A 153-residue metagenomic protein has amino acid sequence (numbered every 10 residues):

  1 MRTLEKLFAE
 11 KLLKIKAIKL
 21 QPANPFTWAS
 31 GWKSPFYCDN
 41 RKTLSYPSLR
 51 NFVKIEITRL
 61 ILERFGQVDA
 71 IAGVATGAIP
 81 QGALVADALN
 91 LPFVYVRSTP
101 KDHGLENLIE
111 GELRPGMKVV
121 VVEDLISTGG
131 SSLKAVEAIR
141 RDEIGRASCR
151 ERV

Functional and structural regions predicted by a protein language model:
M1-G66: Active-site-facing substrate-recognition patch
T3, T76-G77, G130: Residue-level recognition of alpha-helix initiation/capping sites
K6, I79-P80, L133: Residue-level marker for well-ordered alpha-helical positions
K11, E56, L84, K134 (+1 more regions): Alpha-helical scaffold segments in soluble metabolic enzymes
W28, Q81-L84, L113, A147: Tryptophan-centric aromatic hotspots in well-structured domains and transmembrane helices
R41, G73, E123: Conserved short-loop catalytic and cofactor-binding motifs
L44, S48-G111: Conserved PRPP/pyrophosphate-binding segment of the phosphoribosyltransferase/PRPP-pathway fold
V96, P100-R152: PRPP/pyrophosphate-binding module of the type I phosphoribosyltransferase fold
